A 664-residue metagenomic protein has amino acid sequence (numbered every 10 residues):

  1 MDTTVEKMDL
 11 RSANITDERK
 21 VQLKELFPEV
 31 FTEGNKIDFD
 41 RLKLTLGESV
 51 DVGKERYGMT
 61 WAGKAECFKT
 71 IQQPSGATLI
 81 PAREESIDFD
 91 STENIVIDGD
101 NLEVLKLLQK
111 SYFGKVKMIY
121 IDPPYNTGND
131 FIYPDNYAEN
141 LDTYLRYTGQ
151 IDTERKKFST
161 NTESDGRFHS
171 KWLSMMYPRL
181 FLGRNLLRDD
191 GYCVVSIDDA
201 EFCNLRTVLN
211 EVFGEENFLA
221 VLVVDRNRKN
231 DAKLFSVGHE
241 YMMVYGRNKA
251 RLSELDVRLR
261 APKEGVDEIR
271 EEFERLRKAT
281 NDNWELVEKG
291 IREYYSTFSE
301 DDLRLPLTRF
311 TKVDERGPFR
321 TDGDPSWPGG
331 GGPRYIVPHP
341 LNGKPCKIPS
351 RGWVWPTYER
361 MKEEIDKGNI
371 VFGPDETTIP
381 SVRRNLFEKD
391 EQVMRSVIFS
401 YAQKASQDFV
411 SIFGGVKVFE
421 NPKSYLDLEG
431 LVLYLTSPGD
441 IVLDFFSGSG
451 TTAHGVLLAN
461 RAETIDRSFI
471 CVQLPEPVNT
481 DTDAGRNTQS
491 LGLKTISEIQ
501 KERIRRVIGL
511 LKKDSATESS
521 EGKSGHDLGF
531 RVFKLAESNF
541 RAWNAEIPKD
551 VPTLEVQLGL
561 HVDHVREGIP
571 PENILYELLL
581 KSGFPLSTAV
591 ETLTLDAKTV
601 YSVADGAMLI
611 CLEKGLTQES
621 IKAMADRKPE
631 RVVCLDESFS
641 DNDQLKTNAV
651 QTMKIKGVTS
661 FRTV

Functional and structural regions predicted by a protein language model:
M1-Y120, Y125-P178, F298, D302 (+4 more regions): DnaQ-like (DEDDh/DEDDy) 3′-5′ exonuclease domain used for proofreading and 3′-end trimming on nucleic acids
W61, N101, D135-T143, L173 (+2 more regions): Conserved S-adenosyl-L-methionine
L107, S111-Y112, Y120, R277-S411 (+4 more regions): Segments forming glycine/polar-rich beta-alpha architectures that bind adenosine-containing cofactors
G114-I132, L209, V442-L457, L579: Conserved proline-anchored active-site loop of SAM-dependent methyltransferases that bridges a beta-strand
K117-T160, R395-S400, K404-I412, A459 (+1 more regions): Metal-dependent catalytic core segments for phosphate chemistry
D152-T153, S159-V221, I470, K494-S519 (+2 more regions): Conserved Class I SAM-dependent methyltransferase catalytic core
N230-L303, F540-I547: Flexible, glycine-/basic-rich loop-and-beta segments that form/coincide with the SAM-dependent methyltransferase
L458-V664: PRPP-dependent phosphoribosyltransferase catalytic core
